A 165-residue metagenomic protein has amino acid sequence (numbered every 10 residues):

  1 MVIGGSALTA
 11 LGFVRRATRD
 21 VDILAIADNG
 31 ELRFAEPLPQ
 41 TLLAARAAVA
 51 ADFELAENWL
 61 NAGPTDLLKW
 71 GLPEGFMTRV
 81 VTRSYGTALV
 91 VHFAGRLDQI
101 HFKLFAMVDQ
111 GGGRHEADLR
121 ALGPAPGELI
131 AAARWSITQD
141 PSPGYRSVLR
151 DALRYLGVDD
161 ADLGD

Functional and structural regions predicted by a protein language model:
M1-D165: Compositionally biased terminal segments of proteins
